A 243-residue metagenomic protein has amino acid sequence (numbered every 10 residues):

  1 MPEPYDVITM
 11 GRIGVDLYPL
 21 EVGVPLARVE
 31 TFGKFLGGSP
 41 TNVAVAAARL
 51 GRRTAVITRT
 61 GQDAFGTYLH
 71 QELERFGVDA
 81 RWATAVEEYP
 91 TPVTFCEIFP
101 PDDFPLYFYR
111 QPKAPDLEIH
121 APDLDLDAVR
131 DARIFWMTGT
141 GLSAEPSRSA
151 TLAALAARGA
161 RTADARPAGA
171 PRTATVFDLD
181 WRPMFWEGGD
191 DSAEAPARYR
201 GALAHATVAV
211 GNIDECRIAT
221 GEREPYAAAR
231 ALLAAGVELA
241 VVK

Functional and structural regions predicted by a protein language model:
M1-D79, E118-H120: Glycine-rich phosphate/adenosyl-contacting loop at the front of the ribokinase-like
M1-T9, E74, P100-K243: Ribokinase/PfkB-type carbohydrate-kinase core domain
V29, R59-Q62, E88, T140 (+1 more regions): Short beta->alpha junction loops/turns
R59-G61, R81-Y89, A231-L233, V241-K243: Beta-strand->loop->alpha-helix junctions that form or flank phosphate-binding loops in nucleotide-handling enzymes
D63-A64, Y89-P90, M184-F185: Short secondary-structure capping/turn micro-motifs that flank functional sites
A64, Y68, T94, I218-A219: Phosphate- and divalent-cation-binding pockets in alpha/beta enzyme and binding domains that engage nucleotide-derived
H70-Y89, E97-F99: A glycine-rich helix N-cap at a beta->alpha junction
